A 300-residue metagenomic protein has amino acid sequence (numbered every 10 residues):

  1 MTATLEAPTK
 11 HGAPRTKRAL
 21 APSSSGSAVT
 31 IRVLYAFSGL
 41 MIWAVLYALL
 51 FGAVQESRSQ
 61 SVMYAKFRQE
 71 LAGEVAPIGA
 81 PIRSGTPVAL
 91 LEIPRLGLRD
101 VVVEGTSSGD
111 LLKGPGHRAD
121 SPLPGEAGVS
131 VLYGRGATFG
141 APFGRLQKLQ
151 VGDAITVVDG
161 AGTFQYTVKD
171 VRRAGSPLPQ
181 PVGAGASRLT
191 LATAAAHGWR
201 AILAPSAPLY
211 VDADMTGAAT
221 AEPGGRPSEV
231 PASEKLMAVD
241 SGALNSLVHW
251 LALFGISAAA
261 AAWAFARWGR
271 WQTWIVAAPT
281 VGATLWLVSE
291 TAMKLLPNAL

Functional and structural regions predicted by a protein language model:
T2-T4, G12, T16-L247, A292-L300: Solvent-exposed, non-transmembrane regions of membrane-associated and secreted proteins
A7: A motif-centric signal for short, conserved binding hotspots located in accessible loops or intrinsically disordered
I31-G39, V248-F254, I275-V281: Hydrophobic H-region at the start of alpha-helical membrane spans
L253-L300: Alpha-helical transmembrane segments forming the membrane-embedded cores of inner-membrane proteins across
